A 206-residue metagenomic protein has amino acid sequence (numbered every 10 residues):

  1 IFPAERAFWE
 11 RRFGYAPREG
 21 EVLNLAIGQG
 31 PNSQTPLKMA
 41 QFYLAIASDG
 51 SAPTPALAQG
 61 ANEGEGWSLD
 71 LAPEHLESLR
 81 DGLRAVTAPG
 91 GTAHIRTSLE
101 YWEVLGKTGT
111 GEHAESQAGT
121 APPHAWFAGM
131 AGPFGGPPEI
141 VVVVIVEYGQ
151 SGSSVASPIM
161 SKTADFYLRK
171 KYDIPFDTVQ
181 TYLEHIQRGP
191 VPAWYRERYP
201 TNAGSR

Functional and structural regions predicted by a protein language model:
I1-V146, W194-R206: Beta-lactam-recognizing serine transpeptidase/beta-lactamase-like catalytic domain environment
T35-Q41, V155-K162: Short amphipathic alpha-helical face segments that pack within enzyme cores and frequently flank/anchor catalytic
P55, S151-V155: Extracytoplasmic/secreted cell-surface and envelope-processing proteins
E63-W67, S157-R206: Short, gly/Ser/Thr-rich active-site loops of penicillin-recognizing serine hydrolases
V141, V146-Y148, I159, T163: C-terminal soluble interaction/assembly domains
